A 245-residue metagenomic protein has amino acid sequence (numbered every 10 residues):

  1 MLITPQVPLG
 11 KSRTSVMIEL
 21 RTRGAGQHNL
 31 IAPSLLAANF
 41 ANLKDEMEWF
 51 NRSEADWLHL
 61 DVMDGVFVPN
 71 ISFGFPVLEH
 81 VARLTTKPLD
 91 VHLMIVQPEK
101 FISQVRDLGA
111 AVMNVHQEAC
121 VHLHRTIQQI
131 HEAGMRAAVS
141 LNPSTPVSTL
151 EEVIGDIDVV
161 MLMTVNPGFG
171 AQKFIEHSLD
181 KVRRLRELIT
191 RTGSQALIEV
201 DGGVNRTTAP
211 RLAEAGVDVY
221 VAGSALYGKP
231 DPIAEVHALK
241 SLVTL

Functional and structural regions predicted by a protein language model:
M1-V16: N-terminal amphipathic/basic-hydrophobic helices that include classical n-h-c signal peptides and signal-anchor
S15-L108, C120, L150-I157, K173 (+4 more regions): Conserved N-terminal beta1-alpha1 strand-loop-helix module at the mouth
G24, N51, E79-R83, R106 (+4 more regions): Surface-exposed amphipathic alpha-helices with a cationic face
I31-S34, L58-L60, L89-L93, M113-V115 (+4 more regions): Hydrophobic faces of well-ordered beta-strands that scaffold small-molecule active sites in alpha/beta enzyme cores
E54-A55, T85-T86, D107-M113, E132-R136 (+2 more regions): Glycine-enriched alpha-helix->loop->beta-strand junction motifs that scaffold or abut catalytic
A111-Q195: Conserved anion-binding
A119, T164-G170, V217-E235: Glycine-rich phosphate-binding active-site loops on the catalytic face of alpha/beta enzymes
V204-A213: Acidic, divalent-metal-coordinating active-site segment for phosphoryl/phosphodiester hydrolysis, typified by short
